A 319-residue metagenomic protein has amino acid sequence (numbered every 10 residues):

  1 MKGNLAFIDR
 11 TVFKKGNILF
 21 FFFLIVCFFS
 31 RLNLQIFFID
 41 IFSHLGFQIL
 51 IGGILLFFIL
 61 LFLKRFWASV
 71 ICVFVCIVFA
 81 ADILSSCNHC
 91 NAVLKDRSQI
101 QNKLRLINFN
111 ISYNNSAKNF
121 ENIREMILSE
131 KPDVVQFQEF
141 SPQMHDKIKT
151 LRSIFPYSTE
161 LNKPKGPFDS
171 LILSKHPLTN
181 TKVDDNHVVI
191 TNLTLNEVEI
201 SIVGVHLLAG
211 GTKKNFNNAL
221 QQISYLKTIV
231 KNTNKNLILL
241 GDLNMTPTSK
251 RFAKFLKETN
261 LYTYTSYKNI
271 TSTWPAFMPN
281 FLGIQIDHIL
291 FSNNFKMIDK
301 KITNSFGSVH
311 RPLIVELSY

Functional and structural regions predicted by a protein language model:
M1-D9: Short, Lys/Arg-rich, polar N-terminal cytosolic tail immediately upstream of the first transmembrane signal-anchor
K2-G3, H44, K64-A68: Positively charged n-region of N-terminal signal peptides that target proteins for export
F13-L60: Membrane-embedded alpha-helical segments of integral membrane proteins
F58-W67, V230: Structural signal for the C-terminal ends of transmembrane alpha-helices and the immediately following loop
F62, V70-S129: N-terminal signal-anchor transmembrane helix
L106, Y113-L128, F137-Y319: Soluble catalytic domains of enzymes that build or remodel membrane lipids, polysaccharides, and related
D133: Short acidic/polar active-site loop segments enriched in Thr and Asp
